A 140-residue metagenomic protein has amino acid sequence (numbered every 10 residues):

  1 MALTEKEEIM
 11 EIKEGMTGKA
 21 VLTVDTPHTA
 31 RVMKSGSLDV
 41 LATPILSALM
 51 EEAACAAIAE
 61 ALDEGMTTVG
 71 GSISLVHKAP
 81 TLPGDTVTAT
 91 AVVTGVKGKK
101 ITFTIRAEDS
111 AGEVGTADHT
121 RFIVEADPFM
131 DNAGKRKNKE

Functional and structural regions predicted by a protein language model:
M1-I9: Short, Lys/Arg-enriched N-terminal segments with co-localized hydrophobic residues within the first ~10-30 amino acids
I9-A42: Catalytic strand-loop segment that frames the active site of acyl-thioester-processing enzymes
P27, C55, T94-G98, E108-G112 (+1 more regions): Short coil/turn motifs at secondary-structure junctions
C55-T88: Hydrophobic beta-strand-centered segment that forms part of the acyl-chain substrate-binding groove
L75-S110: Hydrophobic beta-sheet segments that form the core/acyl-binding groove of ACP/CoA-dependent acyl-chain-processing
T120-E140: C-terminal output/interaction extensions
